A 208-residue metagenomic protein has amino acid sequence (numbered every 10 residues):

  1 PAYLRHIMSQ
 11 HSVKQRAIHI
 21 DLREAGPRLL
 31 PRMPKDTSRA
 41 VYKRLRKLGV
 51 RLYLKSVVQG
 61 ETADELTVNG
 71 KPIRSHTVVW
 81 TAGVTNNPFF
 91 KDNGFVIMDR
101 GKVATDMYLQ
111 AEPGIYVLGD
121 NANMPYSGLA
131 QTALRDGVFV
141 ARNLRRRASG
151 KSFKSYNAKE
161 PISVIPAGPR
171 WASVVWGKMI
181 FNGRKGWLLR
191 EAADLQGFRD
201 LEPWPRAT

Functional and structural regions predicted by a protein language model:
P1-S9, A141-R147: Short, well-ordered amphipathic alpha-helices
A2-H6, K35-S38, D92-V96, A130-A133 (+1 more regions): Short, glycine/charged-enriched secondary-structure capping and boundary segments
Y3-S56: Rossmann-like dinucleotide-binding cores of NAD(P)H-dependent redox enzymes
L54-E65: A conserved short coil-to-beta-strand element within the FAD-binding core of flavoproteins
E65-T67, P72-R142: FAD-site-proximal beta/loop scaffold in flavoenzymes
N121-G168, P203: A conserved FAD-binding loop/helix module that cradles the flavin
P169-T208: C-terminal auxiliary extensions adjacent to catalytic cores
